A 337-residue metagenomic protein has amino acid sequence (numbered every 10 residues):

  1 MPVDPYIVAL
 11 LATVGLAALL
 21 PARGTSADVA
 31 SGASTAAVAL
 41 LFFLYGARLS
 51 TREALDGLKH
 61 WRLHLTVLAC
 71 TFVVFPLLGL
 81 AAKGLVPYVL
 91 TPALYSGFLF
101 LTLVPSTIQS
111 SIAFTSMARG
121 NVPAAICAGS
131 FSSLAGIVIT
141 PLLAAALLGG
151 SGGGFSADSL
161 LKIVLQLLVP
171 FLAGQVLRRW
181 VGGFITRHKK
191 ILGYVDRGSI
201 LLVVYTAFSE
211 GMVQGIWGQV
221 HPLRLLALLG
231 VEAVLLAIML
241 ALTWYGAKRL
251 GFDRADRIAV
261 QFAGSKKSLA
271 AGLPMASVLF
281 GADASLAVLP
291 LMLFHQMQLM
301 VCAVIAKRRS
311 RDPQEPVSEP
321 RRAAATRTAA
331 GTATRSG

Functional and structural regions predicted by a protein language model:
M1-V86, A145, G149-G251, S318-R335: Structural signature of multi-pass alpha-helical membrane transport proteins
V8, C70-L78, L103-I108, A124-A145 (+3 more regions): Membrane-embedded alpha-helical segments of transport systems, primarily multispan ion/solute transporters
T51-R52, L58-L63, P87-T91, T115-A124 (+5 more regions): Juxtamembrane helix-boundary/capping and inter-helix hinge elements in multi-pass membrane proteins
W61-L68, V89-L103, G120-S130, L225-L229 (+2 more regions): The feature identifies polytopic integral membrane transport proteins across all domains of life
K83-I139, A144, L148-S159: Membrane-interface helix-loop-helix junctions at boundaries between adjacent transmembrane segments
K189-V195, F252-S268, P274-M275: Helix-helix packing/entry segments at the starts of transmembrane helices
S209, V234, A247, Q261 (+3 more regions): Generic hydrophobic alpha-helical scaffold/packing signal
L269-P320, A333-G337: C-terminal transmembrane helix pair
